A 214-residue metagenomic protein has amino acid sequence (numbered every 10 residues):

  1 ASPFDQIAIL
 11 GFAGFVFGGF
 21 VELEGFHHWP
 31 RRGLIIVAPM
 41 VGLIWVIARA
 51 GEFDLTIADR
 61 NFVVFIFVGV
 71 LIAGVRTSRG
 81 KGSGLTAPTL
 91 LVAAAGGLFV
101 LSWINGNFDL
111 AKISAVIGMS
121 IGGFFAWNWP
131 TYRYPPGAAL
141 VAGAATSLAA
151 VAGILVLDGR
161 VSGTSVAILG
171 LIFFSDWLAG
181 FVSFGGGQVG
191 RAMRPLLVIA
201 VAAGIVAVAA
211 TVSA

Functional and structural regions predicted by a protein language model:
A1-G80, L178-A214: N-terminal topogenic module of multi-pass integral membrane proteins
I35-L157: Generic multipass alpha-helical transmembrane bundles of integral membrane proteins
A111-I117, F124-A214: C-terminal transmembrane helix-loop-helix hairpin of multi-pass membrane proteins
